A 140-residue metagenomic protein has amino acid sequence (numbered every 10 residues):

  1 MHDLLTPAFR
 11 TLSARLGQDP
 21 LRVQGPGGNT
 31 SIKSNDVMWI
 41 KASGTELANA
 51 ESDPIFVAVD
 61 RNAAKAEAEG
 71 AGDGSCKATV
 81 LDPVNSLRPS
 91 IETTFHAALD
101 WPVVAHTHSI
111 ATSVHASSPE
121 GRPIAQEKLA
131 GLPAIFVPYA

Functional and structural regions predicted by a protein language model:
M1-A140: Glycine-rich flexible loops
